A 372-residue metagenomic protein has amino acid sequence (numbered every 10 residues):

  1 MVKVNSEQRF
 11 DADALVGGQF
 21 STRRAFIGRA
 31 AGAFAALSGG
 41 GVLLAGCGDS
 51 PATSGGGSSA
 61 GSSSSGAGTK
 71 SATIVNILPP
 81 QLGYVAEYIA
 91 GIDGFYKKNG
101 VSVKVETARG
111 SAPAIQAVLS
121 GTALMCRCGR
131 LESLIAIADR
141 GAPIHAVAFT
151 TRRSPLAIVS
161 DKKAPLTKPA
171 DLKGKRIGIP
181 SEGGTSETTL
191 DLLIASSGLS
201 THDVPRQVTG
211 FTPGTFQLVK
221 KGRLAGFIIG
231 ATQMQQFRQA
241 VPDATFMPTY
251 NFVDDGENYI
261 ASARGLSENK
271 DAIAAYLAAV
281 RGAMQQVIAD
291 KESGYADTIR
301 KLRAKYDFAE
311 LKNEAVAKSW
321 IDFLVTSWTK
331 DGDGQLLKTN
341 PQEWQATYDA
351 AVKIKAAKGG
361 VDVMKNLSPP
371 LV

Functional and structural regions predicted by a protein language model:
M1-A25, F34-A45: N-terminal secretory signal peptides
G48-S50: Bacterial signal peptide processing site
S54-G210, K221, A225-A231, D243-N251: Short, glycine-/small- and polar/acidic-enriched structural segments that line small-molecule recognition paths
G83, I92, S111-A114, E132 (+10 more regions): Stable alpha-helical elements in mature extracytoplasmic
G214-D307: Pocket-lining segment of extracytoplasmic ligand-binding domains
N269-I354: Secondary-structure end/capping motifs
A346-V372: Hinge/cleft segment of the Venus flytrap/periplasmic-binding protein
